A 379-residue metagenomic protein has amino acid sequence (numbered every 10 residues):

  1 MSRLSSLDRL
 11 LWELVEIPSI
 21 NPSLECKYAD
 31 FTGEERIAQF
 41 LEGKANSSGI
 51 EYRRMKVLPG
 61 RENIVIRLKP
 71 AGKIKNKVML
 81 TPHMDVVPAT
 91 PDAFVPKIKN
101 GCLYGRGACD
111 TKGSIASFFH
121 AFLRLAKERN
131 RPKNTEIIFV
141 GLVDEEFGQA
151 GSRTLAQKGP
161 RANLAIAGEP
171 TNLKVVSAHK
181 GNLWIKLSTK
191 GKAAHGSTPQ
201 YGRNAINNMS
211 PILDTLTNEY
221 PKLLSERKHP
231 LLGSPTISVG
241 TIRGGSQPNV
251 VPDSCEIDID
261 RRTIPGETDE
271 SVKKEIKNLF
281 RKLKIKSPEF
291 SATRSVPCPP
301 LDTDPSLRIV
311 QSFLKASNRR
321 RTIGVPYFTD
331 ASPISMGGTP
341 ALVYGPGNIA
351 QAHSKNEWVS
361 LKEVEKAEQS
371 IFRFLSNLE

Functional and structural regions predicted by a protein language model:
M1-S2, R36, K56, S177 (+1 more regions): Metal-dependent amide/peptide-bond hydrolase catalytic core, centered on the "pita-bread" metallohydrolase fold
S2-A108, K127-K133, N348: Acidic/His- and Gly-rich active-site-bordering loop/insert found across diverse amide/peptide-bond hydrolases
R53, V78-L80, V140, L164-I166 (+2 more regions): Hydrophobic/aromatic beta-strand patches that form the interior of the parallel beta-sheet core in alpha/beta enzyme
K99, A121-I138, L216-E226, K362: Phosphate-handling active-site elements
C102-S117, H195, Y344: Glycine/serine-rich anion-binding loops at beta->alpha junctions that coordinate negatively charged ligand groups
T111-K112, A116-W184, E379: Acidic/histidine-rich catalytic neighborhood of metal-dependent amide-processing enzymes
